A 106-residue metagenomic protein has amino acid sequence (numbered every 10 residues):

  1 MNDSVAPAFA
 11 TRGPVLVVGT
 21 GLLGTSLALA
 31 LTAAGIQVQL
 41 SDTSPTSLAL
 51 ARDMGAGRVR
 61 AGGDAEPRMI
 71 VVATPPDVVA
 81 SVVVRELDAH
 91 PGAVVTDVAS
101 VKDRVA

Functional and structural regions predicted by a protein language model:
M1-R60: NAD(P)+-binding Rossmann beta1-loop-alpha1 motif at the extreme N-terminus of oxidoreductases
L16, V71-A73: Structural motif
V38, V95-T96: Hydrophobic/aromatic residues located in beta-strands of well-ordered beta-sheets within soluble catalytic
G63-A65: A short, aliphatic-rich alpha-helical micro-motif
I70-V71, T96: N-terminal Rossmann-like NAD(P) cofactor-binding module of classical short-chain dehydrogenase/reductase
A73-E86, R104: Beta-loop-alpha module in the N-terminal Rossmann-like domain of NAD(P)-dependent dehydrogenases, especially those
H90-A93: A short helix->loop->beta-strand "cap" motif at the edges of active sites that frequently abuts
V98-A106: Rossmann-fold NAD(P)-binding glycine/threonine-rich loop
